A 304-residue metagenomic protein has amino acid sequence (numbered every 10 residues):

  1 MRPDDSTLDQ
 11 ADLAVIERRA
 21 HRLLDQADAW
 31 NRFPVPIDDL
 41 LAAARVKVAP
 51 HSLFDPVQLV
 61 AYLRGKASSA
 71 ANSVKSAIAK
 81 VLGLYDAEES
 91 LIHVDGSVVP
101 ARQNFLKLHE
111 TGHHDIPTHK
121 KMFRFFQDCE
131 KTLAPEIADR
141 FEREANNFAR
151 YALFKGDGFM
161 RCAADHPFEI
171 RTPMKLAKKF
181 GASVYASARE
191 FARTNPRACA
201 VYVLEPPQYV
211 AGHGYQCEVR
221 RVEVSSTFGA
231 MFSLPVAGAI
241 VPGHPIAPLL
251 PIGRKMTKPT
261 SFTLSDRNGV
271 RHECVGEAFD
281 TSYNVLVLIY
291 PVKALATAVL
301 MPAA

Functional and structural regions predicted by a protein language model:
M1-A304: Active-site hotspot residues in diverse enzymes, especially metal/ion-binding acidic/histidine motifs
